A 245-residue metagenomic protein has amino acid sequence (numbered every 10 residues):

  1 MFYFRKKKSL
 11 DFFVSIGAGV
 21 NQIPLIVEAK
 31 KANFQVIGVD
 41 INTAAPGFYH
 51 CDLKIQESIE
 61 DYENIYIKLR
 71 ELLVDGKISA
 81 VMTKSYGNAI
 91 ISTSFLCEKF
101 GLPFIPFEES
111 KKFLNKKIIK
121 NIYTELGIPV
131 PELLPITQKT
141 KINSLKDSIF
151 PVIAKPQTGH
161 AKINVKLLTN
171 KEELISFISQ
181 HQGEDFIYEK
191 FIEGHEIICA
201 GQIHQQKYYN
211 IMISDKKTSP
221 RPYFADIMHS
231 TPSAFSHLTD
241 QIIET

Functional and structural regions predicted by a protein language model:
M1-E108: ATP-binding N-terminal substructure of ATP-dependent carboxylate-amine bond-forming enzymes
G17-N21, G87, I136-T140, I192-G194: Short beta->alpha connector loops
Q22-I23, A89-S92, I142, L174 (+1 more regions): Short, well-ordered alpha-helical microsegments
T43-G47, S110-L114, H160, T218-P220: Short gly/pro/ser/thr-enriched loop/turn and capping motifs at secondary-structure boundaries
E71-I78, D147-I149, H181-G183: Glycine-rich phosphate-binding loop signature in dinucleotide/nucleotide-binding domains
E98-K171: A conserved helix-loop-beta module that forms one wall/lid of the active-site cleft in ATP-utilizing catalytic domains
Y123, K146-L167, G183-A200, I211-K216: ATP-grasp fold ATP-binding core
K190-T245: ATP-dependent carboxylate/phosphate-activation module, predominantly the ATP-grasp catalytic core and closely related
